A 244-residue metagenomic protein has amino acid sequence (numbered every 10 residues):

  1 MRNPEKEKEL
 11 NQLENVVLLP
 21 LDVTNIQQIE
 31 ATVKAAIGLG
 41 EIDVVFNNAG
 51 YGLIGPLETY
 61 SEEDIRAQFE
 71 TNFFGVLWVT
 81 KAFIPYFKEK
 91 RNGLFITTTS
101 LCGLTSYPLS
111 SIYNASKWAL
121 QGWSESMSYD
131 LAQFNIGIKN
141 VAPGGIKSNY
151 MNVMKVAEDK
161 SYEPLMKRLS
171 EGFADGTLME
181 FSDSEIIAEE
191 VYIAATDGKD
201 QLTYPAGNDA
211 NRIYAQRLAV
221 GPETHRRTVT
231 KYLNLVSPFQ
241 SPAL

Functional and structural regions predicted by a protein language model:
L18, Y60, Q68-F69: A hydrophobic alpha-helix adjacent to the NAD(P)-binding/active-site core of NAD(P)-dependent oxidoreductases, strongly
L21-A31, E62: The beta1-alpha1 cofactor-binding region of Rossmann-like NAD(H)/NADP(H)-dependent oxidoreductases
P56-L57, D64-R66: Substrate-binding pocket helix/loop in short-chain dehydrogenase/reductase
T80, S116: Active-site helix of classical SDR
S100: Residue(s) in the substrate-gating loop at a strand-loop-helix junction that position the organic substrate next
T105, S126-G137: Active-site-adjacent segment of SDR/Rossmann-fold oxidoreductases
Q133-Q201: SDR active-site lid
